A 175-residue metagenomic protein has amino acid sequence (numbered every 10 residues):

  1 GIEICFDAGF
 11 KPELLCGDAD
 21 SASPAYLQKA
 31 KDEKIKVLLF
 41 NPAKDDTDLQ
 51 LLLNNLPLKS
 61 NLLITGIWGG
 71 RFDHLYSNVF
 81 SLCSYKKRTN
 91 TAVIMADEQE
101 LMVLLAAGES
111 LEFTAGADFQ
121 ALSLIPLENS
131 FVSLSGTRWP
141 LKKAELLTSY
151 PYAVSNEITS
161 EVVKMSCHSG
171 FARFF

Functional and structural regions predicted by a protein language model:
I2-R88: Acidic/Gly/His-enriched mid-domain segments of enzyme catalytic cores or analogous surface patches that mediate
K29-K31, L58-L62, K87-A92, L127-S133 (+1 more regions): Generic detector of short, locally flexible boundary/turn motifs and exposed helical patches
K31-N41, A92-V93, A117-I125: A glycine-rich helix N-cap at a beta->alpha junction
P42, E98-E100, N129: Residues that form or immediately flank small-molecule/cofactor binding pockets and catalytic motifs
T65-I67, A96, I125: Short beta-strand segments
D73, N78, S84, R88-L122: Class I SAM-dependent methyltransferase SAM-binding "motif I" and its flanking Rossmann-like core
L104-F175: Long, charged alpha-helical interface segments
